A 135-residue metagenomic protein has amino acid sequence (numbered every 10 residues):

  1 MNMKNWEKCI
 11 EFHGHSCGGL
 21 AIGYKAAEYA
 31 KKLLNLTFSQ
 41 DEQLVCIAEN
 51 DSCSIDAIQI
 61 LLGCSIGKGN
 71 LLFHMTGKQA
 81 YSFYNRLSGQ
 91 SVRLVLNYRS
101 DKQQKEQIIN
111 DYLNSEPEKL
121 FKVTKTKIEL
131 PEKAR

Functional and structural regions predicted by a protein language model:
M1-S16, L20-R135: Non-transmembrane, aqueous-exposed alpha-helical and coiled segments at domain scale
